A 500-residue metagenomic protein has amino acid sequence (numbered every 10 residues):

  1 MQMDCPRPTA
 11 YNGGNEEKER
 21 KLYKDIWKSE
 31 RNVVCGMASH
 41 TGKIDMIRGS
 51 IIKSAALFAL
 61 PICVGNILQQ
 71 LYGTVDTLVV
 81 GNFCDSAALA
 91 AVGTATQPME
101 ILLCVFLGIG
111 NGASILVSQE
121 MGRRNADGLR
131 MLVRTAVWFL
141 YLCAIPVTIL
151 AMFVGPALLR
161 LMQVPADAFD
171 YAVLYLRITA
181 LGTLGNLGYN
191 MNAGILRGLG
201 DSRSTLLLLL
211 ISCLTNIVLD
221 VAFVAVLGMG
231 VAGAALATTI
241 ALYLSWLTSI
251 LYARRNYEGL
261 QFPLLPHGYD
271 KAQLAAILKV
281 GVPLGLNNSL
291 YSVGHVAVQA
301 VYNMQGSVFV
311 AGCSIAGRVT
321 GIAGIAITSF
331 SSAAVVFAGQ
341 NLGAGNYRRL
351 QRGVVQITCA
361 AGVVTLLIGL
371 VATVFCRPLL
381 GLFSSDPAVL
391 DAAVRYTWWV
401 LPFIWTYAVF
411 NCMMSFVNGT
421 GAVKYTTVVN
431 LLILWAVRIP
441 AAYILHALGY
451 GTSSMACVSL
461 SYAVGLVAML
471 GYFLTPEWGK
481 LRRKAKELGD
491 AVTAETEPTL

Functional and structural regions predicted by a protein language model:
D4, Y11-A59, V117-L184, V226-V282 (+2 more regions): Short alpha-helical transmembrane segments in multi-pass integral membrane proteins
M46-F83, Q97-G112, L116, Y141-T148 (+5 more regions): N-terminal transmembrane alpha-helices
L57-D76, I178, Y189, S212 (+4 more regions): Transmembrane helical elements of multi-pass membrane transporters/channels
I62, N66, L78, I115 (+15 more regions): Transmembrane alpha-helix boundary and packing residues in multipass membrane permease domains and related
L68, Y72, L102, F106 (+12 more regions): Residue-level hotspots within pore-lining transmembrane alpha-helices of multi-pass secondary transporters
L71-A90, L159-A166, A222-M229, S289-I322 (+3 more regions): Helix-terminus/linker motif at the lipid-water interface of multi-pass membrane proteins
L89-I149, N186-T205, G312-C376, Y407-V429: Small-residue-rich hydrophobic transmembrane alpha-helices
G110, I178-R197, T205-C213, A234-S249 (+4 more regions): Short runs within selected transmembrane alpha-helices of multi-pass transporters and secretion channels
